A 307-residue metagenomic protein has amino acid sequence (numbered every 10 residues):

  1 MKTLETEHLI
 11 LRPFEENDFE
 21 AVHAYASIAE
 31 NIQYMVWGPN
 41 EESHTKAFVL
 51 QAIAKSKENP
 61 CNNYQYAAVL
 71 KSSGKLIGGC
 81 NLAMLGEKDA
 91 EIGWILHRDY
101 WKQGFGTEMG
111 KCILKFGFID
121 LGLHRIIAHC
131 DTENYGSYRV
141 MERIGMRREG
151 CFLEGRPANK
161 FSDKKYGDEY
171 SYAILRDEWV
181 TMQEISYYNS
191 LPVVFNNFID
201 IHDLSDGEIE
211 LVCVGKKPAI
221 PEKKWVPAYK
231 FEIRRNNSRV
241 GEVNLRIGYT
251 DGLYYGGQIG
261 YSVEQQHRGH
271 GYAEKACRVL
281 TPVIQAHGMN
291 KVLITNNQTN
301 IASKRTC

Functional and structural regions predicted by a protein language model:
M1-Q33, L50, A67-P221, W225-C307: Acyl-donor (CoA/ACP) binding surface of acyl/acetyltransferases
L9, P39-N40: Short capping/connector residues at structural and topological boundaries
A26, M35, S56-E58: Hydrophobic residues in alpha-helical segments
Y34-P39, P60-Q65: A short, aromatic/hydrophobic, helix- or strand-capping loop or linear motif that either lines the entrance/gate
E41-T45: Short amphipathic alpha-helix in the helical subdomain of ABC transporter nucleotide-binding domains
A47-K55: Charged, glycine-enriched surface loops/patches that mediate electrostatic binding to polyanionic ligands
S56-C61, E222-W225: Short loop/turn motifs at secondary-structure junctions and domain boundaries
